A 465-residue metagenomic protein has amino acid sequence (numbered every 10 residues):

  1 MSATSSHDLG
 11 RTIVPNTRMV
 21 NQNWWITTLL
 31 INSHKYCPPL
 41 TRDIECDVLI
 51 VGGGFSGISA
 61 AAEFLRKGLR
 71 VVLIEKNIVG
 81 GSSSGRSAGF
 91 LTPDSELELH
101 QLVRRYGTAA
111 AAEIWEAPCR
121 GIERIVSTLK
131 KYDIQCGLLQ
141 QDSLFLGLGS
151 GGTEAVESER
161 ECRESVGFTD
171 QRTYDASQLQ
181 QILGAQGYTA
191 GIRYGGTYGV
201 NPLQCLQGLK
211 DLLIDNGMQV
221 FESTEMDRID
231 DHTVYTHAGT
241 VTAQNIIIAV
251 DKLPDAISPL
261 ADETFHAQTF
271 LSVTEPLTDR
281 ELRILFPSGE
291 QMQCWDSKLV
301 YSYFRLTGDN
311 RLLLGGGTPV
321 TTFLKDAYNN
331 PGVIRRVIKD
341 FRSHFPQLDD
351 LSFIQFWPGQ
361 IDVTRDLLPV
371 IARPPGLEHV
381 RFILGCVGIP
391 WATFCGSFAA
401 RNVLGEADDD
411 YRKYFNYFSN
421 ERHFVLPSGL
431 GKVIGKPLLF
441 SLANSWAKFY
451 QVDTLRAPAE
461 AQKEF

Functional and structural regions predicted by a protein language model:
M1-V48: Extreme N-terminal leader/targeting segments of oxidoreductases
V48-L73: N-terminal Rossmann-like FAD-binding beta1-loop-alpha1 element of flavoenzymes
R66-R86: Glycine-rich FAD pyrophosphate-binding loop
D94-S177: Dinucleotide-binding Rossmann-like beta1-alpha1 core, especially the glycine-rich loop that anchors the ADP
E123, K131-L139, M226, T240-R280 (+2 more regions): Active-site substrate-recognition segment that forms the wall of the catalytic cavity or substrate channel
Q135-F145, S177-G208, G317-V320: Helix-loop-beta segment of a Rossmann-like dinucleotide-binding subdomain
E161-C162, Q186-Q244: Helical element adjacent to the flavin cofactor pocket in flavoenzyme catalytic cores
V320-F440, Y450: C-terminal catalytic lobe of FAD-dependent flavoproteins
